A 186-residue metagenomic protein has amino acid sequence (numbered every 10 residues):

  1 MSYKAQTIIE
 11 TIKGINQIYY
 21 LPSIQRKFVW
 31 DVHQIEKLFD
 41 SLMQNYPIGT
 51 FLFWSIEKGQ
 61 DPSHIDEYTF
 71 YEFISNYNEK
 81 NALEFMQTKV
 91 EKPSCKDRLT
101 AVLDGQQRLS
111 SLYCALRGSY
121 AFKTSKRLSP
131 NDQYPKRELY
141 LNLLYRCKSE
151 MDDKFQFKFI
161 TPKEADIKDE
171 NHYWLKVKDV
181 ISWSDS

Functional and structural regions predicted by a protein language model:
S2-V29, E36-S186: Basic- and aromatic-enriched surface patches that contact anionic nucleotides/nucleic acids
